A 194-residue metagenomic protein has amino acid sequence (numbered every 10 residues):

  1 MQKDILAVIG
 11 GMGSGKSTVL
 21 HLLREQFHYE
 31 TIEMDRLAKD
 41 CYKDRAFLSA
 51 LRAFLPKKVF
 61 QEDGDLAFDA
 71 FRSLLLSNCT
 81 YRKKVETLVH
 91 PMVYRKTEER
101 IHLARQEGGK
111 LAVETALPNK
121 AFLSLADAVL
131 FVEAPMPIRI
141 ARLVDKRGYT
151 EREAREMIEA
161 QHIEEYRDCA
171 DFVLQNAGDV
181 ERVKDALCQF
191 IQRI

Functional and structural regions predicted by a protein language model:
L6-V8: Hydrophobic anchor at the beta1->P-loop junction of P-loop NTPases
S14: ATP-binding Walker
S17: Walker A/P-loop
Y29-K43: Short beta-strand-centered segment that lines the nucleotide-binding/catalytic pocket of NTP-utilizing
D40-E107: ATP-dependent small-molecule kinase phosphotransfer cores that center on conserved nucleotide phosphate-binding segments
E98-Q106, K110-K146: ATP-dependent NMP and nucleoside kinases share a basic, alpha-helical "lid"
S124-L125, D145-I194: Small-molecule kinase domains that catalyze NTP-dependent phosphoryl transfer to phosphate-bearing small molecules
